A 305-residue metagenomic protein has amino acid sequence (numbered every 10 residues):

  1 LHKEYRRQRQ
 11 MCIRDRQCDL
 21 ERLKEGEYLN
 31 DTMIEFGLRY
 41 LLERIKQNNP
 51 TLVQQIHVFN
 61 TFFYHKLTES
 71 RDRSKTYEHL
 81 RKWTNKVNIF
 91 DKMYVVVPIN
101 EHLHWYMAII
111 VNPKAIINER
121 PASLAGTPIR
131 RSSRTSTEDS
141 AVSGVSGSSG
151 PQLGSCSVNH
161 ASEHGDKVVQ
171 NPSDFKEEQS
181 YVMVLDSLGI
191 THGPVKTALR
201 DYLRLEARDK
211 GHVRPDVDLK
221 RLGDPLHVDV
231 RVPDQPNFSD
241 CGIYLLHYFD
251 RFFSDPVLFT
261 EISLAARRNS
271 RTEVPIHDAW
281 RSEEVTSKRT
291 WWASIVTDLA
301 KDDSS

Functional and structural regions predicted by a protein language model:
H2-R9, I13: Single conserved hydrophobic/aromatic residue that forms the stacking wall/gate of nucleotide- or nucleobase-binding
R14-R22: A short, surface-exposed helix-loop junction/capping segment
C18-D19, D31-R44, K66-K82, K86-D91: Eukaryotic beta-rich interaction modules
E25-F63, S180, V184-S187, H192-L203 (+1 more regions): Conserved, ordered domain cores of eukaryotic regulatory proteins
S70-L299, D303-S305: Cysteine protease-like catalytic core of ubiquitin/ubiquitin-like
